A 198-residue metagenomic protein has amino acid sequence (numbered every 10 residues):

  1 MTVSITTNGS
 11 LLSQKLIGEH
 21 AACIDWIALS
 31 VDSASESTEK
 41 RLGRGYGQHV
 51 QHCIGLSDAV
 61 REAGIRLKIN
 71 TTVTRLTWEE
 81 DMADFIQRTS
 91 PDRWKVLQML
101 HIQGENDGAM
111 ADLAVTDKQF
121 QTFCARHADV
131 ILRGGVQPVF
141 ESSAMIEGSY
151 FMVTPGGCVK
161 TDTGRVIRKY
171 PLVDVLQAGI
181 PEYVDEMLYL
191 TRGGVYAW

Functional and structural regions predicted by a protein language model:
M1-S33, E62, R66: Conserved SAM/AdoMet-binding glycine-rich loop
E36-W198: Radical SAM enzyme [4Fe-4S]-AdoMet core and its adjacent flexible, acidic and glycine-rich loops/tails across
